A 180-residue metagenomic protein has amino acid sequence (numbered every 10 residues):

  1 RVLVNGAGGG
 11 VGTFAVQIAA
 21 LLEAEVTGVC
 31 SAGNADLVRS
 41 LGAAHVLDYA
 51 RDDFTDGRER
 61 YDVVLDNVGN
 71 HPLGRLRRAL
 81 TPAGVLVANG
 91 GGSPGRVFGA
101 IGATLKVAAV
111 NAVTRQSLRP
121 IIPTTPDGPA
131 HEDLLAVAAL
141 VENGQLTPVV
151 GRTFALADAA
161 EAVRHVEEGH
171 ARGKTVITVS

Functional and structural regions predicted by a protein language model:
R1-S180: Terminal helix/beta-alpha structural elements that buttress the NAD(P)+-binding lobe
